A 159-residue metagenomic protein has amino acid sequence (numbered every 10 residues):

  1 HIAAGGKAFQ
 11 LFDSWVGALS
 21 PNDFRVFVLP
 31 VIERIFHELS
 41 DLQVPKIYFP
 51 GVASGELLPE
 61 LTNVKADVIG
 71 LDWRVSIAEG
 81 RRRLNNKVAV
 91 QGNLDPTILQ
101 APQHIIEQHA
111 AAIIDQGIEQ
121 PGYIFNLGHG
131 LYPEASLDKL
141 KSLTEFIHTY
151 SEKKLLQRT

Functional and structural regions predicted by a protein language model:
H1-T159: Active-site loop segments of alpha/beta catalytic cores
